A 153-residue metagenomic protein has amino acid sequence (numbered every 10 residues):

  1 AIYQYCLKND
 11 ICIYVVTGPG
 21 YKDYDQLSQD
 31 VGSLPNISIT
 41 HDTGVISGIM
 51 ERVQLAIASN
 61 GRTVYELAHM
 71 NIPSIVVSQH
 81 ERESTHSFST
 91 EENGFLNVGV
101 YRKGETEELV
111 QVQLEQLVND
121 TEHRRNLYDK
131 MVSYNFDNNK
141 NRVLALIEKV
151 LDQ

Functional and structural regions predicted by a protein language model:
A1-Q153: Nucleotide-activated sugar donor-binding and catalytic core shared by glycosyltransferases and related lipid-linked
